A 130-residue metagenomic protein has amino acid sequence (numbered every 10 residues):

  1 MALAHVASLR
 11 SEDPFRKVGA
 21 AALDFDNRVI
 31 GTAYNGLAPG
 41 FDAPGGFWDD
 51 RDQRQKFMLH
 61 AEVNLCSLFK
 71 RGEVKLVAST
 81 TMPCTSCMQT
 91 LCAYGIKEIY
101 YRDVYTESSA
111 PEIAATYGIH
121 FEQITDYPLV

Functional and structural regions predicted by a protein language model:
M1-V130: Zinc-dependent deaminase catalytic domain
